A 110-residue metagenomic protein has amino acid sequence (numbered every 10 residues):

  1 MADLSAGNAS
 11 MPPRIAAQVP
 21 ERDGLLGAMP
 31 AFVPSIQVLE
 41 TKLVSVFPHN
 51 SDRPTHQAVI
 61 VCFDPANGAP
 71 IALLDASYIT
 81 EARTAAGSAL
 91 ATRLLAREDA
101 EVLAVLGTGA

Functional and structural regions predicted by a protein language model:
M1-I79, A89, D99: N-terminal ligand-binding/catalytic initiation module
S77-T80, T108-A110: Short glycine-enriched loops at secondary-structure junctions
A85-S88, A96-A110: Glycine-rich adenosine-cofactor-binding loop
R93: Oxidoreductase and adenylate-handling cofactor-binding alpha/beta cores
